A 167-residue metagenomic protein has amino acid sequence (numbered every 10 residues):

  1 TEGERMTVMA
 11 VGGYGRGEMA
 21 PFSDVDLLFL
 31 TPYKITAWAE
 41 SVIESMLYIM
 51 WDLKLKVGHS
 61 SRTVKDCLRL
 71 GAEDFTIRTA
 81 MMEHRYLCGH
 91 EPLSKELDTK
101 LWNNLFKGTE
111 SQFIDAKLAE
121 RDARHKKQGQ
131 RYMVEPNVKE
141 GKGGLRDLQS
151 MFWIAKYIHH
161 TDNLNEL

Functional and structural regions predicted by a protein language model:
T1-L167: A nucleotide- and high-energy phosphate-metabolite-utilizing enzyme signature
